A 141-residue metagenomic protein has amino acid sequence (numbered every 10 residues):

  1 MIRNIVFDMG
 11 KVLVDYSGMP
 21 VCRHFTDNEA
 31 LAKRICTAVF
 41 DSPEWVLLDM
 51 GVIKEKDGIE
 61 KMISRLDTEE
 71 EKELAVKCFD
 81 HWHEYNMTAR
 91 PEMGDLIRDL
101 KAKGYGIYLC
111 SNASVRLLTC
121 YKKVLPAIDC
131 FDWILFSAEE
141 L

Functional and structural regions predicted by a protein language model:
M1-D41, R65: Active-site neighborhood of HAD-like aspartate-dependent phosphohydrolases
I2, G104, F131-D132: Short, well-ordered alpha-helix to beta-strand connector turns
D8-K11, G51, L100, L109 (+1 more regions): Generic structural signal for small/hydrophobic residues in well-ordered secondary structure, especially within
V12-L13, G18-P20, A113-R116, E140-L141: Short, solvent-exposed loop/turn segments at secondary-structure junctions
A32-L48, C78-M87, P91: Helical cap/lid subdomains and adjacent loops of hydrolase enzymes that gate the active-site channel and determine
V46-C78: A metal-dependent, Asp-based hydrolase signature
E73-Y108: Short, acidic loop-to-helix structural element flanking the phosphoryl-transfer center in phosphate-processing enzymes
V115-L141: Substrate-recognition "cap/lid" segment bordering the active-site pocket of phosphatases
